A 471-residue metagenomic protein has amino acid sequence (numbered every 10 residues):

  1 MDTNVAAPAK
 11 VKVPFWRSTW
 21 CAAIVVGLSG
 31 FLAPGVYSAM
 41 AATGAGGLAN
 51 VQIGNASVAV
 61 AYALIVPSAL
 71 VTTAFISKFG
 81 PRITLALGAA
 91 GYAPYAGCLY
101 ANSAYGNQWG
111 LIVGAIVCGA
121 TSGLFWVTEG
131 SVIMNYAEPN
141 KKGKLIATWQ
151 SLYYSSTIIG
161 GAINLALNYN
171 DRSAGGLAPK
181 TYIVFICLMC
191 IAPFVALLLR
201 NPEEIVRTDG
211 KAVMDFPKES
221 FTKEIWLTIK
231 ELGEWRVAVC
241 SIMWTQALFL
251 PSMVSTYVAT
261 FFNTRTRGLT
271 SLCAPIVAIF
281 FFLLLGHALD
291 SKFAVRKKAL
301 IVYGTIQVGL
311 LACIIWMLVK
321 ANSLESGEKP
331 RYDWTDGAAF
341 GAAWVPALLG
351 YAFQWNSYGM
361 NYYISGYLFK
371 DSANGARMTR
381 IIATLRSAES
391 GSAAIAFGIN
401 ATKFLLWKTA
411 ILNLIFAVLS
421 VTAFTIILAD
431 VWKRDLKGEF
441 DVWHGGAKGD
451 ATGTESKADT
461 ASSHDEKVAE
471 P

Functional and structural regions predicted by a protein language model:
M1-K12, I205-F221, W432-P471: Intrinsically disordered, low-complexity terminal tails of fungal membrane proteins
M1-V36, V468: Cytosolic juxtamembrane N-terminal segment immediately preceding the first transmembrane helix of multi-pass
T19, V36-A42, Q52, I191 (+2 more regions): Membrane-interfacial loop- and helix-cap regions that link adjacent transmembrane helices in polytopic membrane proteins
V58, L64-V66, C118-F125, N140-L177 (+4 more regions): Glycine-rich segments within core transmembrane alpha-helices of 12-TM secondary carriers
P67-I83, N168-Y169, I279-T305, N400-A401: Helix-to-loop junctions at the C-terminal end of transmembrane segments in multipass secondary transporters
P67-Q108: Conserved MFS/SLC helix-loop-helix module at the cytosolic interface between two early adjacent transmembrane helices
R82-I83, A166-L188, V295-V302, F397-V418: A membrane-interface helix-boundary motif in multi-pass transporters
W149-Q150, A178-L199, Y303-C313, T409-A429: Symmetry-related core transmembrane helices of the 12-TM Major Facilitator Superfamily/SLC fold
